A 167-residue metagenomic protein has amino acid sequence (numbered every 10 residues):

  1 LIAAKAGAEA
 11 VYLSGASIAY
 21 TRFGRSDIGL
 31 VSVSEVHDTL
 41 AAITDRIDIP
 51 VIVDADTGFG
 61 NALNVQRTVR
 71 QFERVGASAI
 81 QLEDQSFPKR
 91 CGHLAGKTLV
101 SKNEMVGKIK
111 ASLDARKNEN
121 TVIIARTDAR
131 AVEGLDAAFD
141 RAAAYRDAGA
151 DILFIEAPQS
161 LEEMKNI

Functional and structural regions predicted by a protein language model:
L1-I167: Alpha/beta enzyme core
